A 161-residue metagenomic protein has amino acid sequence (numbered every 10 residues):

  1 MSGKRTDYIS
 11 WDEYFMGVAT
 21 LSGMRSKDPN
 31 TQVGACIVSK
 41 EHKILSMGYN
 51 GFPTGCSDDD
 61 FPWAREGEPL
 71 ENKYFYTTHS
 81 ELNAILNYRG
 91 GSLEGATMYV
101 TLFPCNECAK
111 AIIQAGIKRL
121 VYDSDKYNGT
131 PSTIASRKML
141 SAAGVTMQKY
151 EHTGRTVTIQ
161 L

Functional and structural regions predicted by a protein language model:
M1-L161: Zinc-dependent deaminase catalytic domain
